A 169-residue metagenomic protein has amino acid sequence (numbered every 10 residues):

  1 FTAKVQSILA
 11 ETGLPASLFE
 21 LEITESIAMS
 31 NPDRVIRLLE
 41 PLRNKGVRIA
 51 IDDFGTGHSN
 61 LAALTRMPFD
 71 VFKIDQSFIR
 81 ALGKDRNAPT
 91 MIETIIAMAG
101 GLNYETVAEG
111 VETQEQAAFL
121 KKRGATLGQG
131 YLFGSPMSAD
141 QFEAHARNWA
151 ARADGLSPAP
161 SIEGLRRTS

Functional and structural regions predicted by a protein language model:
F1, R34-V35: Short glycine/threonine-rich loop-to-helix capping motif typified by GTGT followed within a few residues by an Asp-Pro
F1-I8: A short, hydrophobic coiled-coil helix within the histidine kinase transmitter core
I8, L18-D33, K45-S169: EAL-family c-di-GMP phosphodiesterase catalytic domain
G13: Catalytic core regions of nucleotide second-messenger enzymes
L38: Conserved functional hotspot residues or short segments at active or partner-binding sites across diverse domains
P41: Phosphate-binding/switch loop-helix module in NTP-utilizing enzymes
